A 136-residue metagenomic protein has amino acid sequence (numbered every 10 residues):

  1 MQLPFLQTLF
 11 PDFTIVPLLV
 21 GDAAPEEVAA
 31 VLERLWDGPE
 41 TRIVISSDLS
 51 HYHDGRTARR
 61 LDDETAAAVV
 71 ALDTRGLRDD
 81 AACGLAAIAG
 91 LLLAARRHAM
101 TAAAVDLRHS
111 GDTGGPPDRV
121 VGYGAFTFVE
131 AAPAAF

Functional and structural regions predicted by a protein language model:
M1-R42, Y52-F136: Flexible, D/E/H-enriched segments
S46-S50: Catalytic metal-binding/acid-base residues of hydrolase active sites
